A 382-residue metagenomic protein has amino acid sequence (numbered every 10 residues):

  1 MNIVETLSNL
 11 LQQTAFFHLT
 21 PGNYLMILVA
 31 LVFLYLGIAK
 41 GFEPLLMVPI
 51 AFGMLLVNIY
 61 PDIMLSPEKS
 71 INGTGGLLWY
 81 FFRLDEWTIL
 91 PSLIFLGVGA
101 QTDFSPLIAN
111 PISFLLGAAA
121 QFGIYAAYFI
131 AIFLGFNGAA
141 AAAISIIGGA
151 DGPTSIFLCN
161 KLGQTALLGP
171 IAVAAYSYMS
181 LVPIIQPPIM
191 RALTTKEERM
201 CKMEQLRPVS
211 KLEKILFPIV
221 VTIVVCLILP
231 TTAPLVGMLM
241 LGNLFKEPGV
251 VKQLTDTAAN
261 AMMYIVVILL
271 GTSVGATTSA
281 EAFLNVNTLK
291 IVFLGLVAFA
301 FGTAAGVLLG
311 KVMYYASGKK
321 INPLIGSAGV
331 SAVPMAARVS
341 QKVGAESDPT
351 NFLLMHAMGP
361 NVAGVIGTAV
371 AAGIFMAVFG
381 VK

Functional and structural regions predicted by a protein language model:
M1-G73: N-terminal alpha-helical transmembrane segments of multi-pass membrane transport and channel/translocase proteins
A15-M26, W79-I94, A140-G148, Y176 (+3 more regions): Structural signature of hydrophobic alpha-helical transmembrane segments
F33, L56, R83-I108, G242-F245 (+1 more regions): Hydrophobic transmembrane alpha-helices of secondary-active transporters and Na+-translocating membrane complexes
W87, F95-T102, L116-A126, I130 (+3 more regions): Alpha-helical membrane segments and immediately flanking helix-loop junctions that form or couple to the substrate/ion
P106-Y128, S279-G306, A357-N361: Entry/N-cap segments of selected transmembrane alpha helices and their immediately preceding amphipathic helices
A166-I184, L294-G302, I325: Alpha-helical transmembrane segments
S177-V250: Membrane-embedded hairpin module used as a gating/binding unit in multi-pass transport and secretion proteins
T222-G306: Transmembrane helical segments that form the transport core of multi-pass membrane transport proteins
